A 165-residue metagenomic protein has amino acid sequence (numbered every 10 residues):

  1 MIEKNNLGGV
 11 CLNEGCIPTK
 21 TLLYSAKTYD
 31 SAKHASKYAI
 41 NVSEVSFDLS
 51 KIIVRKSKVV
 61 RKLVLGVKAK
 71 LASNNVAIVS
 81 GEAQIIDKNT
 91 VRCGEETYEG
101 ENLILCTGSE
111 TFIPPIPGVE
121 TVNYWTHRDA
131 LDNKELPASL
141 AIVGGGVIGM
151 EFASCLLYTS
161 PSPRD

Functional and structural regions predicted by a protein language model:
M1-E3, S160: Short beta-strand "acidic-cap" motif of Rossmann-like dinucleotide-binding folds
E3-A138: Glycine-rich flavin
K4, G145-G146: Glycine-rich Rossmann-fold phosphate-binding loop(s) that bind the pyrophosphate of adenine dinucleotide cofactors
G149: N-terminal Rossmann-fold NAD(P) dinucleotide-binding loop
A153, L157: Gly/Ala-rich phosphate-binding loop of Rossmann-like dinucleotide-binding domains, activating on the conserved
Y158-D165: Conserved small/polar residues in nucleotide/adenosyl-binding loops
